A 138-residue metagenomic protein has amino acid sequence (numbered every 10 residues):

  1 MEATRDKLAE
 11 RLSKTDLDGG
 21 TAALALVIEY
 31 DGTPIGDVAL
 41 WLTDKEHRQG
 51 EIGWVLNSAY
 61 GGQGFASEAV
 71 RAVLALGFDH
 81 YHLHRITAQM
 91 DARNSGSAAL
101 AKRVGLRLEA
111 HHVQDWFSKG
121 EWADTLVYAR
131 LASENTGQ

Functional and structural regions predicted by a protein language model:
M1-A59, L76, H80, E121-Q138: GNAT-family acyltransferases
G32, G36, N94, G105: Conserved phosphate-binding and hydrolysis motifs of nucleotide-dependent enzymes
D37, Q49-E51, A66-L74, H112-V113 (+1 more regions): A generic structured-segment signal
K45, R93-S95, V113: Residue-level marker for beta-strand->alpha-helix junctions and adjacent short loops that shape enzyme
I52, I86-A88, K102, L108 (+1 more regions): A structural signal for short, well-ordered beta-strand segments
W54-N57, G62-D79, S95-R103: Conserved acetyl-CoA-binding loop-helix of GNAT-fold acetyltransferases
T87-Q89, R107-T125: Conserved catalytic-core motifs of GNAT/GCN5-like acyltransferases
